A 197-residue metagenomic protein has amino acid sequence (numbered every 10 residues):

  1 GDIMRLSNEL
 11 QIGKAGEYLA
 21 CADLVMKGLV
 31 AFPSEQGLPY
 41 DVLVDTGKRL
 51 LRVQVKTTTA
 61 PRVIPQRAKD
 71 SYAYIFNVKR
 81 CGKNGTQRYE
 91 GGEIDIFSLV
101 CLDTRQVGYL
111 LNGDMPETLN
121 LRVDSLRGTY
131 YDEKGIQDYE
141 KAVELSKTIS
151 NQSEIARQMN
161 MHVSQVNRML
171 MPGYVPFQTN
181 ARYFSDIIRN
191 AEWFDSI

Functional and structural regions predicted by a protein language model:
G1-L38, V44-I197: Mixed-charge (Asp/Glu-Lys/Arg
